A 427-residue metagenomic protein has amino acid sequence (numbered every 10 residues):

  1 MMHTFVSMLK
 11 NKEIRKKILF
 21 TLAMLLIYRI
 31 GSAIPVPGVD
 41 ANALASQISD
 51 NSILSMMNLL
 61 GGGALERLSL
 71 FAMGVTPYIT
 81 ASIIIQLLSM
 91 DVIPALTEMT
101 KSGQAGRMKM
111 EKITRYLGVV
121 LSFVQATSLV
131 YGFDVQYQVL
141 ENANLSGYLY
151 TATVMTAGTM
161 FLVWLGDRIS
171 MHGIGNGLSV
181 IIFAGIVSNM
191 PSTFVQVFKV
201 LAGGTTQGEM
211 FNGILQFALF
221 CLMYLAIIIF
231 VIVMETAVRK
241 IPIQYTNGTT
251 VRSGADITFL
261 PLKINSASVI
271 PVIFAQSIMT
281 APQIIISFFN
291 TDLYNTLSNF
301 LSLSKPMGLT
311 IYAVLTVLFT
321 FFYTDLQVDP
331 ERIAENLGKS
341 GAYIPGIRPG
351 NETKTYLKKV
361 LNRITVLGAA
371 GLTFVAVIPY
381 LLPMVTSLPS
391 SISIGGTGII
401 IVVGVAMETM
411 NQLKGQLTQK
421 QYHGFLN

Functional and structural regions predicted by a protein language model:
M1-E98, S102-N427: N-terminal cationic and glycine-rich segments that engage phosphates or anionic surfaces
